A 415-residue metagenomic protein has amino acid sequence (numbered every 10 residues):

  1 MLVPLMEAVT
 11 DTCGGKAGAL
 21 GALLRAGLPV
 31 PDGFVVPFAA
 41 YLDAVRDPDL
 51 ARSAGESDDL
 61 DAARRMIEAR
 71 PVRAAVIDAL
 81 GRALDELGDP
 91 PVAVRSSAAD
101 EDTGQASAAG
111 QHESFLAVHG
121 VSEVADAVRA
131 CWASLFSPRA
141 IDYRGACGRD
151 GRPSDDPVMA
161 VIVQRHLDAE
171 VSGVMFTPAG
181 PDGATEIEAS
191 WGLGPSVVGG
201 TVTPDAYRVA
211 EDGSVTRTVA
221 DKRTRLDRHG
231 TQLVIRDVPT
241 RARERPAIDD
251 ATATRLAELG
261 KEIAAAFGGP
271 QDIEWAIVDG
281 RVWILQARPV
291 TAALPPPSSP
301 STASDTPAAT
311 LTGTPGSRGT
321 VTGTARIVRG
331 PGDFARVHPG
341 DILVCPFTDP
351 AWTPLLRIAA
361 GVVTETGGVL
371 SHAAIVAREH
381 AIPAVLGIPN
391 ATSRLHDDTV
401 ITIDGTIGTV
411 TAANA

Functional and structural regions predicted by a protein language model:
M1-I162, E170-V171, A251, A264 (+7 more regions): N-terminal beta-alpha lobe that positions the nucleotide/phosphoryl donor in ATP/NTP-coupled carboxylate activation
A22-A26, T177-D182, I358, A374-A381: Alpha-helix C-terminal capping segments
G33, E274, A377: Conserved, mostly hydrophobic/aromatic
G110, A265-T291: Conserved metal-phosphate-binding beta-hairpin within the catalytic cores of diverse ATP-dependent phosphoryl-transfer
E113, R165, V174-L193, A287-A292: Short beta-strand elements
A189-P270: Conserved catalytic alpha/beta cores of large enzymes that bind or transform nucleotide phosphates and polynucleotides
S196-G199, T291-T302: A short, polar/charged loop-to-alpha-helix boundary motif
V197, P289-A292, T320-D341, P346-A415: Acidic, glycine-rich flexible loop/linker segments
